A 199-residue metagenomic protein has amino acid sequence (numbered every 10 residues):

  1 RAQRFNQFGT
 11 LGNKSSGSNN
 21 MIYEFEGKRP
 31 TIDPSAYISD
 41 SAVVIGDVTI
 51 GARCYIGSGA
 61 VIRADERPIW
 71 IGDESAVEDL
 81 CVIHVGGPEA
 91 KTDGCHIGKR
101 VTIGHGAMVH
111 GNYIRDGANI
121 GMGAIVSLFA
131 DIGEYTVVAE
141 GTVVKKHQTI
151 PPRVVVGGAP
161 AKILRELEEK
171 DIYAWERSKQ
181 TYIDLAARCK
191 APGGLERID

Functional and structural regions predicted by a protein language model:
R1-S35, H147-V154, A159-D199: Terminal amphipathic alpha-helical/low-complexity segments used for targeting or macromolecular assembly
F25-P151, V155-V156, A161-I163: Structural signal for interior beta-strand "rungs" in well-ordered beta-sheet cores of soluble enzyme domains
